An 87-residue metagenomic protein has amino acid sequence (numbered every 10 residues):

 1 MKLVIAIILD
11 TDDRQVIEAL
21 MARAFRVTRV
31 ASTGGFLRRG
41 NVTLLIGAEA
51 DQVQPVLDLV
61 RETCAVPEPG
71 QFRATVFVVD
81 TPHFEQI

Functional and structural regions predicted by a protein language model:
M1-I87: Positively charged, small/polar-rich N-terminal and surface patches that mediate targeting and assembly and bind
